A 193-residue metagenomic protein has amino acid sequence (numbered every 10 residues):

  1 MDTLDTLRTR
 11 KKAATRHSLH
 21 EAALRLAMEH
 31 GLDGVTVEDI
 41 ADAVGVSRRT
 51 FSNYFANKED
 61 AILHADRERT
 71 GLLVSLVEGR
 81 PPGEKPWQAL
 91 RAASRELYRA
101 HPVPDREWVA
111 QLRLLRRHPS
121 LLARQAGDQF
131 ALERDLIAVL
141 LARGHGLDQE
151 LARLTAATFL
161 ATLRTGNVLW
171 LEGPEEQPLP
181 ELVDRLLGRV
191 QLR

Functional and structural regions predicted by a protein language model:
M1-H30, G34-A43: Basic, helix-initiating cap at the start of DNA-binding domains
D2, A142, E175-R193: C-terminal peripheral helix-coil segments that are non-catalytic and often amphipathic
D39-D42, F51, L90: Append "Primarily bacterial transcriptional regulators
S47-F55: Short hydrophobic/aromatic patch on the recognition helix
G71-Q111: Hydrophobic alpha-helical connector segments
V103, F130-T155: Hydrophobic alpha-helical bundle segments that form small-molecule/ligand-binding pockets
R106-R134, L141: Short secondary-structure transition hinges
A156-E176, Q191-R193: Amphipathic C-terminal alpha-helical segment
